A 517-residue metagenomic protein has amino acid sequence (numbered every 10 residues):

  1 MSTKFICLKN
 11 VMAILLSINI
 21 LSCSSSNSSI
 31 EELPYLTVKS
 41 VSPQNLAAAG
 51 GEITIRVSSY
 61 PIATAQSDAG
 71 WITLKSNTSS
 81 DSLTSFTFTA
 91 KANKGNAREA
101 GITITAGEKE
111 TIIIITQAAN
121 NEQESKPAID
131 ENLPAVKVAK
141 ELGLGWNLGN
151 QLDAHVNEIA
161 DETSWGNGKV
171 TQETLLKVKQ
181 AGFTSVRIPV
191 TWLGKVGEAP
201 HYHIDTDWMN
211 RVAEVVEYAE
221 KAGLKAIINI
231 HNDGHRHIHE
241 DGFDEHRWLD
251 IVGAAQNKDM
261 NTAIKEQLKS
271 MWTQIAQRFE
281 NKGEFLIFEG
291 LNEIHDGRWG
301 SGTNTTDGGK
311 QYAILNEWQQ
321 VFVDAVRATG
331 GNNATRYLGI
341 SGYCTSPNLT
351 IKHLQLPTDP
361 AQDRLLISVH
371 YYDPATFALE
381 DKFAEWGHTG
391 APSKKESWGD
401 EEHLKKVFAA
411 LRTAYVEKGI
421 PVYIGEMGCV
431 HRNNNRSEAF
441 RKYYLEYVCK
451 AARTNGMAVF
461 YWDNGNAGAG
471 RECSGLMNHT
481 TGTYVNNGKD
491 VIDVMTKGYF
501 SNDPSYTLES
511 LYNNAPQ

Functional and structural regions predicted by a protein language model:
I18-S40, G107-A128: Bacterial Sec-dependent N-terminal signal peptides
T37-Q66: Solvent-exposed, low-complexity, repeat-rich "mucin-like" stalks and linkers
S58-S85: Surface-exposed binding patches on compact interaction domains or structured appendages
N96-E108: A short beta-strand micro-motif common to beta-rich folds, especially ectodomain repeats
N121-S185: N-terminal carbohydrate-binding accessory modules
G166-V186, P200-N232, R236-G290, L315-G330: An active-site-proximal structural segment forming one wall of the substrate-binding cleft that immediately precedes
Q256, T262-G399, A409-V430, T454-M457: Active-site region of glycoside hydrolase catalytic domains
N434-Q517: Aromatic-rich peripheral "rim/lid" segments of glycoside hydrolase catalytic domains that contact and position glycan
